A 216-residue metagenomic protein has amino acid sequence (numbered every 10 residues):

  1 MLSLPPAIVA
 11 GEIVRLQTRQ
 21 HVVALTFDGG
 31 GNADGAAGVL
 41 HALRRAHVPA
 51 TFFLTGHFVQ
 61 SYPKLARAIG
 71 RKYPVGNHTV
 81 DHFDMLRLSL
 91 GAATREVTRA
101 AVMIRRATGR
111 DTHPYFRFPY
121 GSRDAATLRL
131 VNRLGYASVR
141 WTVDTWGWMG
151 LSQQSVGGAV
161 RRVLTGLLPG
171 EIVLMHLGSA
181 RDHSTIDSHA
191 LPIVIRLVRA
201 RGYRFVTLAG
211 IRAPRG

Functional and structural regions predicted by a protein language model:
L2-A92, E96-H113, R212-A213: Active-site beta->alpha N-cap acidic-glycine motif
V23-T26, A50-L54, P74-N77, P114-F118 (+3 more regions): Structural recognition of the beta-strand scaffold that forms the well-ordered cores of secreted hydrolase catalytic
G30, T55-H57, V80, P119-G121 (+3 more regions): Active-site beta-loop-alpha junctions enriched in small/polar residues
G38-H41, K64, A68, R95 (+4 more regions): Alpha-helical scaffolding segments of alpha/beta enzyme cores, especially the outer helices of TIM-barrel or partial
F83-L88, G147-G150, R181: A short acidic, helix-capping loop that chelates divalent metal ions and anchors anionic groups
L90-R95, Q153, G157, L164 (+2 more regions): Non-membrane alpha-helical structural segments and their capping/turn regions in soluble enzymes
S122, T127-T165, Y203-P214: His/Asp/Glu-enriched short active-site or ligand-binding loop at hydrolase and phosphoryl-transfer sites
L167-A209: Catalytic grooves of carbohydrate-active enzymes
